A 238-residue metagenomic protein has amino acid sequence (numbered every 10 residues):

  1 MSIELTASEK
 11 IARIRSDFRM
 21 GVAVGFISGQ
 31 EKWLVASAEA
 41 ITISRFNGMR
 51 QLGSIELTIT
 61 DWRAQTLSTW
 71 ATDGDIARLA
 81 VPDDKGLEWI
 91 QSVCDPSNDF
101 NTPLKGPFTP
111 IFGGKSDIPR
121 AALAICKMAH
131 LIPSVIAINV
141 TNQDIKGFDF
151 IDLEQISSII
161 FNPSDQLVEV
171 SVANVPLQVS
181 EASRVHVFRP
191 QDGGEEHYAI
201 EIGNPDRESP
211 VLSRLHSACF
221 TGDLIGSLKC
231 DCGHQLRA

Functional and structural regions predicted by a protein language model:
M1-A238: Catalytic domains of riboflavin
